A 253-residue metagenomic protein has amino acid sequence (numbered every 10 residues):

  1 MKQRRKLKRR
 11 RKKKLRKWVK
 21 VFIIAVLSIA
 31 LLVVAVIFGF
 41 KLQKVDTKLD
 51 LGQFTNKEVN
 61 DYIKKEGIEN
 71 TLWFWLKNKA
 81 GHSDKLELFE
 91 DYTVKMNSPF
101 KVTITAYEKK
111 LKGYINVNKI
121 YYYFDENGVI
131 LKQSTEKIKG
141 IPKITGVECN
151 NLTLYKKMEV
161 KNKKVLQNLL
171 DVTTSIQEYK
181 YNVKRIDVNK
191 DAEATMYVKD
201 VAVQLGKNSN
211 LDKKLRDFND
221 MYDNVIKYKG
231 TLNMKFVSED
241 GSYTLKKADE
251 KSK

Functional and structural regions predicted by a protein language model:
M1-I37, K190-K207, R216-K253: N-terminal positively charged amphipathic segments used for targeting/anchoring
K2-N78: N-terminal membrane-targeting segments
L32, G39-Q53, L72-E126: Periplasmic polypeptide-binding modules associated with outer-membrane biogenesis and secretion
L42, E87, N97-K101, N116-Y121 (+6 more regions): Extracytoplasmic
D50-E87, P142-K164, K227: Periplasmic/extracytosolic POTRA-like scaffold domains at the N-termini of outer-membrane and outer-envelope
D50-G52, N97-P99, Y107-L111, E126-V129 (+7 more regions): Solvent-exposed coil/turn segments that connect beta secondary-structure elements in extracytoplasmic/periplasmic
N70-F74, K112-V117, L154-K161, L205-N208 (+1 more regions): Solvent-exposed, non-transmembrane alpha-helical starts
T105-Y181: Extracytoplasmic segments of membrane-associated envelope/inner-membrane machinery
